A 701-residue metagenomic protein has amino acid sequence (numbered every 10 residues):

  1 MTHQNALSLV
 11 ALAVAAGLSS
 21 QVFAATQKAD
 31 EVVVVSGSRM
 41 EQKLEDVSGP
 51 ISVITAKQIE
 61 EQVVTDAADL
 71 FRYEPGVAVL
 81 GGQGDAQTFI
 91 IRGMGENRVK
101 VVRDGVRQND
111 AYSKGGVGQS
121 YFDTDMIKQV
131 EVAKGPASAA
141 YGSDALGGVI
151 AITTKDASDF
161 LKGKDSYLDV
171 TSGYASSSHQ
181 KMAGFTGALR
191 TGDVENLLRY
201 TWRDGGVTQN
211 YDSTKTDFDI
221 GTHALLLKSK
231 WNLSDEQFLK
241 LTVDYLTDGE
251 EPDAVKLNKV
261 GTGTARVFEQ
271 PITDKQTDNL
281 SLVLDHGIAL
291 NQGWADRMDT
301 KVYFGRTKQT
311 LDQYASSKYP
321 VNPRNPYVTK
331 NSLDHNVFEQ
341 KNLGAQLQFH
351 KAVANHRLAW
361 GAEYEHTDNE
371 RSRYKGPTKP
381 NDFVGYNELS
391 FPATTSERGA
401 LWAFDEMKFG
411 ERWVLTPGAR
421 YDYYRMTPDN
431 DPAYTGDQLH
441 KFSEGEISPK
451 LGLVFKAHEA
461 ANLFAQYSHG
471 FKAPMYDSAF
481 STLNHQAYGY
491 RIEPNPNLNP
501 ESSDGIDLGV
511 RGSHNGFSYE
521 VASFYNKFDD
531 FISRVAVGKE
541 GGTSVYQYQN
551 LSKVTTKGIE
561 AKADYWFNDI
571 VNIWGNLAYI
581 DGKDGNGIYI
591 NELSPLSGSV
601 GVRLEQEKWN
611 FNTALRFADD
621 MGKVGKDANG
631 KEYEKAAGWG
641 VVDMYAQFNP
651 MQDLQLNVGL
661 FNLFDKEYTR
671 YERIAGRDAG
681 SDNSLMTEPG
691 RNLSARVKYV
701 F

Functional and structural regions predicted by a protein language model:
R107-K134, S544: Short acidic/polar hinge/loop motifs at secondary-structure boundaries that mediate gating or recognition
S172, G192-L198, D296-A315, K456 (+4 more regions): Membrane-embedded beta-barrel scaffold of Gram-negative outer-membrane proteins
Y174-D204, T214-D253, D274-A289: Transmembrane beta-barrel wall of Gram-negative outer-membrane proteins
N232, F238-L246, T277-A433, S443 (+5 more regions): Face-selective signature of the C-terminal outer-membrane beta-barrel domain
S234, N355-R357, E363, P392-F528 (+8 more regions): Structural signature of Gram-negative outer-membrane beta-barrels, strongest in the C-terminal barrel of TonB-dependent
D334-F349, R398-A400, E493-N499, G505 (+3 more regions): Outer membrane beta-barrel strand-and-loop segments of large Gram-negative receptors, especially TonB-dependent
K408-E411, L415, Y423-Y424, F524-F528 (+4 more regions): Gram-negative outer-membrane beta-barrel transporters
F471, F524-D529, I573, D620-K626 (+1 more regions): C-terminal beta-signal and adjacent terminal beta-strands/loops of Gram-negative outer-membrane beta-barrel proteins
